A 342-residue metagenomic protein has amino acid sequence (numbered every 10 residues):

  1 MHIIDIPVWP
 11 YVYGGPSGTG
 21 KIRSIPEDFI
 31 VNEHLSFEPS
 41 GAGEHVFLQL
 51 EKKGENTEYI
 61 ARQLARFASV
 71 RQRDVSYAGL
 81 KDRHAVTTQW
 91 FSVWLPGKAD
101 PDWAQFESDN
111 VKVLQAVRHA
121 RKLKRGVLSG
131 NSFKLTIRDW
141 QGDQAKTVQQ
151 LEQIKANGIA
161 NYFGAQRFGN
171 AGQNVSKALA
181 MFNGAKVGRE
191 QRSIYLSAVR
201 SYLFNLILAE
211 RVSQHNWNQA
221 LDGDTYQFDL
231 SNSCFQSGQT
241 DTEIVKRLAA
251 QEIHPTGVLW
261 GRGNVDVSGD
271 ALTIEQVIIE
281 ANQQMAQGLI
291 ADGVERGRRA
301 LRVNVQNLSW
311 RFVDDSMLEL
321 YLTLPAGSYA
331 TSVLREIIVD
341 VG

Functional and structural regions predicted by a protein language model:
M1-G342: Non-catalytic, substrate/partner-engaging modules appended to enzymatic cores
